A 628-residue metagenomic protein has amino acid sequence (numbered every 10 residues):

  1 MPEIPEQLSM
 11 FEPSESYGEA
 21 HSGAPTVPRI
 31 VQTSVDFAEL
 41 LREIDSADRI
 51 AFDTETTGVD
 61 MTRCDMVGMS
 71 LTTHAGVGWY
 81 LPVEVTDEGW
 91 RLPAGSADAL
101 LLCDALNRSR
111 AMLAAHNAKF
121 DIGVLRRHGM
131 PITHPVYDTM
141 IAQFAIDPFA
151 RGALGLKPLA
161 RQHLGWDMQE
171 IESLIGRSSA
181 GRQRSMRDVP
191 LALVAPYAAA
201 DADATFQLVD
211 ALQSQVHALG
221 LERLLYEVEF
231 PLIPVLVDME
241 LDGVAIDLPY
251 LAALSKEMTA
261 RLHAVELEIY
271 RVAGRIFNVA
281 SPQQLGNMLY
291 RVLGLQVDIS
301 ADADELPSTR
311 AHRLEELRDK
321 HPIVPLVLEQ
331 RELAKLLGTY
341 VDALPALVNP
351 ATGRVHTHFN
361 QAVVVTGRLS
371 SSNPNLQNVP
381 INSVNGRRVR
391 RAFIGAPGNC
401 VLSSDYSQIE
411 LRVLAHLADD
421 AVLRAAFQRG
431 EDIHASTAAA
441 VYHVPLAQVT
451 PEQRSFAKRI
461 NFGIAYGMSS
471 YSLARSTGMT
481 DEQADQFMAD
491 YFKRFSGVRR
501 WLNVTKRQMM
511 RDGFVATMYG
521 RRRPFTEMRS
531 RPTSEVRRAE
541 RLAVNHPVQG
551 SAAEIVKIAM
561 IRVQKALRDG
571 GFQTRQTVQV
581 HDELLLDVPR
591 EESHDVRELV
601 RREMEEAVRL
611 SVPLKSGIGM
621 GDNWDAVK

Functional and structural regions predicted by a protein language model:
M1-D87, N107, T133, L159-D167 (+9 more regions): Conserved "right-hand" nucleotidyltransferase catalytic core of DNA-directed polymerases
E39-E43, P93-R110: Short, basic/hydrophobic alpha-helical segments
A51, R110-A118, V401-S403: Acidic beta-strand-to-loop metal/phosphate-binding motif
G58-D60, M69, K119-G129, Q143-D147 (+2 more regions): Short active-site loop/helix that positions an aromatic residue
Y80-G89, A94-A99, L369-C400, Q408-D432 (+1 more regions): Extended active-site and interfacial segments that coordinate phosphate-rich ligands in large catalytic machineries
P131-P148, L156-P158, G430-H434: Conserved beta-strand -> loop -> alpha-helix junction used to position metal-binding or nucleic-acid-contacting
R187, L241, N349-T357, Q361-V364 (+7 more regions): Conserved catalytic core of nucleic-acid polymerases
R494-S496, R602-L610: A common structural junction motif
